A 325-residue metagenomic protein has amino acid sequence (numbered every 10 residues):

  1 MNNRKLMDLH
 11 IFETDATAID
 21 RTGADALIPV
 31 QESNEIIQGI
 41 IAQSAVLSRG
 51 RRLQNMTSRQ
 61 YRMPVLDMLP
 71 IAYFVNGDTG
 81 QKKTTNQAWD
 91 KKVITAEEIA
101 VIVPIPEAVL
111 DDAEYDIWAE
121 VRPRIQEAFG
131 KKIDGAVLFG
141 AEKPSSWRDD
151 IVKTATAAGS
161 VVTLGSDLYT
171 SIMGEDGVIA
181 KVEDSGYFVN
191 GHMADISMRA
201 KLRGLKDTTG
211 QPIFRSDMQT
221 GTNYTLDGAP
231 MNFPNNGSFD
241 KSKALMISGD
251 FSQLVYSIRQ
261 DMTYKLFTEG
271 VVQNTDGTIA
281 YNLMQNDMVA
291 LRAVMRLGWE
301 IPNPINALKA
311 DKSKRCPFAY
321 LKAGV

Functional and structural regions predicted by a protein language model:
N2-L27, R52, I71, N76 (+1 more regions): Protruding loop/beta-arch "assembly-hinge" segments enriched in small, turn-prone residues
T14-V101: Assembly/oligomerization interface modules of large self-assembling protein complexes
I28-E32, S58, D116, E120-R124 (+3 more regions): Generic recognition of stable, solvent-exposed alpha-helical segments in well-folded globular domains
P29, V65, I71-V75, D112-A113 (+3 more regions): Short helix/loop capping segments that flank catalytic or ligand/cofactor-binding pockets
T57, K153-V289, M295, V325: Extended oligomerization regions of viral-like shell subunits
D67-A72, A100, V109, K131 (+3 more regions): Short loop/turn segments at secondary-structure transitions that flank enzyme active sites
F74-N76, Y115-D116, R203-D207, K241-M246 (+2 more regions): Short conserved micro-motifs at the rims of enzyme active sites and ligand-binding pockets
D90-V93, E98-D184, A319-V325: Alpha-helical scaffold segments that mediate packing/assembly in large oligomeric complexes
